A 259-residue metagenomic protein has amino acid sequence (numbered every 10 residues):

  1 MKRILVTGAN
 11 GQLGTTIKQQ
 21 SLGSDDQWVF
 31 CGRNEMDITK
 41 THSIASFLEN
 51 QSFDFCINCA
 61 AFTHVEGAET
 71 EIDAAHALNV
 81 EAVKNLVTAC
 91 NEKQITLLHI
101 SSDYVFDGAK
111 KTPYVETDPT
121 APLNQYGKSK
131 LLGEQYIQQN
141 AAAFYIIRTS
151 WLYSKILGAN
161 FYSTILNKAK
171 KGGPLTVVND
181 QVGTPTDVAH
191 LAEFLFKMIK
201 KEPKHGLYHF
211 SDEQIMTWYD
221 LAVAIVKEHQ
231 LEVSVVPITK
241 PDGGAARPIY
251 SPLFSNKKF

Functional and structural regions predicted by a protein language model:
R3-G23: N-terminal Rossmann NAD(P)H-binding glycine-rich loop of SDR-like oxidoreductase domains
T7, C31, C56-A60, L97-S102 (+2 more regions): SDR active-site strand-loop-helix element
L22-I44: Adenosine-cofactor binding site in Rossmann-like domains, unifying the SAM/SAH pocket of S-adenosylmethionine-dependent
T41-L78, N91: NAD(P)H-binding glycine-rich loop region in Rossmannoid oxidoreductase-like domains and their noncatalytic homologs
A77, E81-N85, V105-I147, L152-Y153: Catalytic helix-loop patch of NAD(P)-dependent Rossmann-fold dehydrogenases
E92-T96: A short helix->loop->beta-strand "cap" motif at the edges of active sites that frequently abuts
Q135-G183, H190: NAD(P)-dependent short-chain dehydrogenase/reductase
G173, F194, K201-G243, I249-Y250: Mid/C-terminal beta-alpha module of Rossmann-like enzyme folds, strongest in SDR-family dehydrogenases/epimerases
